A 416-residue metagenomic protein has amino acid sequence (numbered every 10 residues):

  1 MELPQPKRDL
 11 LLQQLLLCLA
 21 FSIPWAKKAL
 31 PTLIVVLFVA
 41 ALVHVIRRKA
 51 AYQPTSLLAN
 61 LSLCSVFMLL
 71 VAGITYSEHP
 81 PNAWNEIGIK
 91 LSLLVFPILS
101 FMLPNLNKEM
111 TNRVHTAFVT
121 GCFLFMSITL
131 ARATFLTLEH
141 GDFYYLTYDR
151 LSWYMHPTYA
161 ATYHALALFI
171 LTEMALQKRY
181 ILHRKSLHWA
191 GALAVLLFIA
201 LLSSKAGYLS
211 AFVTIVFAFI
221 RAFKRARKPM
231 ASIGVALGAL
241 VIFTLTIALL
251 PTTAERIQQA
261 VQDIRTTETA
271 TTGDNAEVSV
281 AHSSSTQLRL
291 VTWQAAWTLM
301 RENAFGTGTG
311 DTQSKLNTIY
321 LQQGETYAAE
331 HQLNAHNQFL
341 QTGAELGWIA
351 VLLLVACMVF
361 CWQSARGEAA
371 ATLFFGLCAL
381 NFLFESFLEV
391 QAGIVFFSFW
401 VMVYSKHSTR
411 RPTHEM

Functional and structural regions predicted by a protein language model:
M1-N85, N105-N112, T116, M174-S186 (+2 more regions): Transmembrane signal-anchor hairpin modules in multi-pass inner-membrane enzymes, especially those that act on
L17-P24, W189-S203, L377-L383: Membrane-interface alpha helices of multi-pass inner-membrane proteins
P31-V36, F96, T162-H164, K205-A218 (+2 more regions): Transmembrane-embedded, aromatic-rich helix segments that form part of the hydrophobic channel/pocket engaging
V36-L42, I215, C357, A371-L383 (+1 more regions): Transmembrane alpha-helices of multi-pass inner-membrane enzymes
H44, F219-I220, R227-P229, Q322-G324 (+1 more regions): Hydrophobic transmembrane alpha-helices and their immediate junctions
N112-F143, Y154-R225, G234-V241, A248-L249: Alpha-helical transmembrane segments of multi-pass inner-membrane proteins
A222-V278, Q294-R301: A membrane-periplasm/extracellular boundary helix in multi-pass inner-membrane enzymes that assemble envelope glycans
S279-L346: Long extracytoplasmic/lumenal interhelical loops at the membrane interface of multi-pass membrane proteins
